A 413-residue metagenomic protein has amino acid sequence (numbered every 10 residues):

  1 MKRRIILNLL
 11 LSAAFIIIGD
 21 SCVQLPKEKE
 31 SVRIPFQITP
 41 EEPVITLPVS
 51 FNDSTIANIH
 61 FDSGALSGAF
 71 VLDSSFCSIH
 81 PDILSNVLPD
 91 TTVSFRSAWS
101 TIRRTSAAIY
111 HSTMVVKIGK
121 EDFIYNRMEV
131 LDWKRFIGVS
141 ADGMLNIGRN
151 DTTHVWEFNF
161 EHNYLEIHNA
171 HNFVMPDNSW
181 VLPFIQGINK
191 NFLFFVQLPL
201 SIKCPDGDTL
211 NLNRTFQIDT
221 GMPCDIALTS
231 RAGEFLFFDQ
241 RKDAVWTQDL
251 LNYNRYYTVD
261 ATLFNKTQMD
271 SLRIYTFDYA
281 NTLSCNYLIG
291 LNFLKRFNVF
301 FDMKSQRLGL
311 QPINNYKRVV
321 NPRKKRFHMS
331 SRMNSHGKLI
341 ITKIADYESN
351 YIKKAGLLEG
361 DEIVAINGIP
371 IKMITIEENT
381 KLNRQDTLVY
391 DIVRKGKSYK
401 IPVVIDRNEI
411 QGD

Functional and structural regions predicted by a protein language model:
M1-S31: Bacterial Sec-dependent N-terminal signal peptides
C22-D413: Pepsin/retropepsin-fold aspartyl endopeptidases
